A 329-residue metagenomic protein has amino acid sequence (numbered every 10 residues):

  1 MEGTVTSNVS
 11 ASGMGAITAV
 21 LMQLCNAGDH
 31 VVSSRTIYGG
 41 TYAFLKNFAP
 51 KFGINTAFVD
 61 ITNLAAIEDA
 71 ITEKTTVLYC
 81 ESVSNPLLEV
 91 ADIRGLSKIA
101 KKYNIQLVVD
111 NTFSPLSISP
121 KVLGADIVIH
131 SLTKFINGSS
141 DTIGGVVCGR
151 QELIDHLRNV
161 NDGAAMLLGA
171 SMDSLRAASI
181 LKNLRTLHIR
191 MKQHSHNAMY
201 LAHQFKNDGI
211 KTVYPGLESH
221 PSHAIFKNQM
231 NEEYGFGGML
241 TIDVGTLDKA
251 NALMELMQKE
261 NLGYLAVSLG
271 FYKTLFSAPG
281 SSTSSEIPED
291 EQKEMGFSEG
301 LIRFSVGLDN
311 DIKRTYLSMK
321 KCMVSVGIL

Functional and structural regions predicted by a protein language model:
M1: Glycine-rich phosphate-binding segment of PLP-dependent enzymes
T4-V213: Conserved PLP-enzyme active-site core in the AAT-like
K46, D69, L247-D248, E255 (+1 more regions): PLP-dependent enzyme catalytic core of the Aspartate aminotransferase-like
F135-D141, R176, V267-G280: FAD-binding core of FAD-dependent oxidoreductases, characterized by glycine-rich FAD pyrophosphate-binding loops
G138, M172-S174, N231-Y234, M295-E299: Short, flexible turn/loop "capping" segments at secondary-structure junctions
A165-M166, M257-L269, K321-L329: A common structural junction motif
I180-I189, G237-G245, R303-G307: Short, well-ordered beta-strand elements within core beta-sheets of diverse protein domains
M199-K273, I287-K293: Conserved small-domain helix->loop->beta segment predominantly found in fold-type I
